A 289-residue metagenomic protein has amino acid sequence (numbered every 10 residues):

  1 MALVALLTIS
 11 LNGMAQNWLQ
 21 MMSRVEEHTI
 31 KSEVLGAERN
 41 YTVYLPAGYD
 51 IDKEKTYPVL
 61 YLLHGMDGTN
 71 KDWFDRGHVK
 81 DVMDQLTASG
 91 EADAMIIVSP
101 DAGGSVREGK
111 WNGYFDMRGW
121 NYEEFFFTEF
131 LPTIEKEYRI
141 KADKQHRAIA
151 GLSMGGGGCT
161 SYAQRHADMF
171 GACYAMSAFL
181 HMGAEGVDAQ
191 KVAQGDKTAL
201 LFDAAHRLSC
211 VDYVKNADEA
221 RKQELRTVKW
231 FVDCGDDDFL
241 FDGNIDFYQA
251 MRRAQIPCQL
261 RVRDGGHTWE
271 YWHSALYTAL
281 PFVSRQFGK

Functional and structural regions predicted by a protein language model:
A2-L3, G13-M14: Cleavable N-terminal signal peptides
Q16-K289: Non-catalytic cap/lid and distal C-terminal segments of serine-dependent acyl enzymes
